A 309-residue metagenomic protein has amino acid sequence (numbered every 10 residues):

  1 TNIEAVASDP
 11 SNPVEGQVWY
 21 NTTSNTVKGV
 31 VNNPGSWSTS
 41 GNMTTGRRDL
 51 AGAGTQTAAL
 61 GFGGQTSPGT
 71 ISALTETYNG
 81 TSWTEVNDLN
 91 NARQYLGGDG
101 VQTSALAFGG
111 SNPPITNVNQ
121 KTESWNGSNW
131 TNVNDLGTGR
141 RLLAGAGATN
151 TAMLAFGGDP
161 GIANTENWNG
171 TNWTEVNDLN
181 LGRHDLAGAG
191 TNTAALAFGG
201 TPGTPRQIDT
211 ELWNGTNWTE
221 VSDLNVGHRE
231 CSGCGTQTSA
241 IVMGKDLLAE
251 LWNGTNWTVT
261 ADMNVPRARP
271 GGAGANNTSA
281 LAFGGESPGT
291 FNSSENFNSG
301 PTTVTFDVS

Functional and structural regions predicted by a protein language model:
T1-S309: Polar, enzyme-active/binding microenvironments
